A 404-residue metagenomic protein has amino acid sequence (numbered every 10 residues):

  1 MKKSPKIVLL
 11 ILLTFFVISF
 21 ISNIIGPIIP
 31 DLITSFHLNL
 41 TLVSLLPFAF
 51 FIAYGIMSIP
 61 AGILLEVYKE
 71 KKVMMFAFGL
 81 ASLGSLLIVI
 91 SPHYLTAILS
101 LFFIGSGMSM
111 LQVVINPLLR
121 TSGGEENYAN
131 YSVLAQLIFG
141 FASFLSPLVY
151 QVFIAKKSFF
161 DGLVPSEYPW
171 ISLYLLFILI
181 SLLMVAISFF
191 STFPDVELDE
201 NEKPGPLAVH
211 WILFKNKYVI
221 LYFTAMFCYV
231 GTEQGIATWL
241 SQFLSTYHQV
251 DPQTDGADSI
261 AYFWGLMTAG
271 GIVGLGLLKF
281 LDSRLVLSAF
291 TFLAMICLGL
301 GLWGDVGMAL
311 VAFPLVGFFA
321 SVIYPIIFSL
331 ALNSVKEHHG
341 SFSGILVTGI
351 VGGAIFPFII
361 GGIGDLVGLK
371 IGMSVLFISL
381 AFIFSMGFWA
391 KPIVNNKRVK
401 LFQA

Functional and structural regions predicted by a protein language model:
K6-L40, A61, N116, S146 (+1 more regions): Extracytoplasmic
I25-G26, I212-Y262: Extracytoplasmic gate region of multi-pass secondary transporters
H37, K69, I90-L95, W303-D305 (+1 more regions): Helix-breaking motifs and short loop linkers at transmembrane-helix boundaries and internal kinks in secondary membrane
L45-I63, A261-V273, G352: Central cavity-lining transmembrane alpha-helices of secondary-active solute carriers, predominantly the Major
I56-L95: Conserved MFS/SLC helix-loop-helix module at the cytosolic interface between two early adjacent transmembrane helices
M57-K69, G270-D282, G364: Helix-to-loop junctions at the C-terminal end of transmembrane segments in multipass secondary transporters
M110-G124, S321-K336: Intracellular juxtamembrane helix-capping segments at the cytosolic ends of symmetry-related transmembrane helices
E125-T192: Helix-loop-helix hairpin linking two adjacent transmembrane segments in secondary transporters
